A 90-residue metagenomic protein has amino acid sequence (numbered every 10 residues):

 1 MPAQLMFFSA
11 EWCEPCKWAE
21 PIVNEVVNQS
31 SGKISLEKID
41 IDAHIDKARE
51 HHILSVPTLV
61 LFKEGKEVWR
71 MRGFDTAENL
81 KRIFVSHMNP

Functional and structural regions predicted by a protein language model:
M1-A10: Short active-site neighborhood of thiol/selenol oxidoreductases, capturing the structured segment around
L5-M6, L36, L59: Hydrophobic beta-strand anchors of alpha/beta hydrolase catalytic cores
C13-C16, L59: The canonical Cys-X-X-Cys-His
K17-S30: Typically the conserved alpha-helix immediately C-terminal to a functionally engaged Cys/Sec in thioredoxin-like
S35-E37, R70: Conserved beta-strand segments of alpha/beta enzyme cores
I41-A48: Structural microenvironment flanking redox-active thiols in thiol-disulfide oxidoreductases
H51-V60: Structural micro-motif
L61-P90: Non-catalytic, surface beta->alpha helical segment in thiol-disulfide oxidoreductase systems
